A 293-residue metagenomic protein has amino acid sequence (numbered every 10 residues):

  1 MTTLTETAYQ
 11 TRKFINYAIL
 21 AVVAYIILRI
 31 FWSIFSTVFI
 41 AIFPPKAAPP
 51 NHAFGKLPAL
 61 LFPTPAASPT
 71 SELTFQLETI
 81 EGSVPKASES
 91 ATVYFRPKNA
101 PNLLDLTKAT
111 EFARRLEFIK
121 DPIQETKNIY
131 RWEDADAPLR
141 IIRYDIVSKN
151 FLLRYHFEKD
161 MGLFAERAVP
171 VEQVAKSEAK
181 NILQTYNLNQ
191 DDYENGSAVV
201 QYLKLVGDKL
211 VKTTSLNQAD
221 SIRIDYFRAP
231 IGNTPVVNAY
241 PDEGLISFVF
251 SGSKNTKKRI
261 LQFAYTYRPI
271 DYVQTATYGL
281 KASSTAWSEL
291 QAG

Functional and structural regions predicted by a protein language model:
M1-T213, G232-V237, D271: Preferential activation on post-signal-peptide N-terminal prodomains/segments of secreted or lumenal proteins
F31, L153, I224-Y226, F248: Generic structural hydrophobic/aromatic packing signal, biased to beta-strands
K212-Q218, R223-I246: Extended amphipathic alpha-helical segments with heptad-repeat/coiled-coil character used for oligomerization, fusion
F227, N238-G293: Charged, low-complexity helical/coil segments in non-catalytic cytosolic or luminal regions
